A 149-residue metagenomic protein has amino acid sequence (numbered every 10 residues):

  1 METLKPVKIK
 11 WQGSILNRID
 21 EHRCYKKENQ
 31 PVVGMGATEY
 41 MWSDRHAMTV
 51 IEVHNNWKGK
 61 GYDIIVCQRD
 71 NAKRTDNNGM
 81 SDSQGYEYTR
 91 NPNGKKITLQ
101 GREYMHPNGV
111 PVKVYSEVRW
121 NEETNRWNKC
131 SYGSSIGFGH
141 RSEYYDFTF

Functional and structural regions predicted by a protein language model:
M1-H46, I64-F149: Mixed-charge, low-complexity intrinsically disordered regions
H46-N55: Short beta-strand-centered aromatic/proline hotspots
N56-D63: Short, solvent-exposed loop/turn segments that connect beta-strands within catalytic domains and beta-strand-rich
